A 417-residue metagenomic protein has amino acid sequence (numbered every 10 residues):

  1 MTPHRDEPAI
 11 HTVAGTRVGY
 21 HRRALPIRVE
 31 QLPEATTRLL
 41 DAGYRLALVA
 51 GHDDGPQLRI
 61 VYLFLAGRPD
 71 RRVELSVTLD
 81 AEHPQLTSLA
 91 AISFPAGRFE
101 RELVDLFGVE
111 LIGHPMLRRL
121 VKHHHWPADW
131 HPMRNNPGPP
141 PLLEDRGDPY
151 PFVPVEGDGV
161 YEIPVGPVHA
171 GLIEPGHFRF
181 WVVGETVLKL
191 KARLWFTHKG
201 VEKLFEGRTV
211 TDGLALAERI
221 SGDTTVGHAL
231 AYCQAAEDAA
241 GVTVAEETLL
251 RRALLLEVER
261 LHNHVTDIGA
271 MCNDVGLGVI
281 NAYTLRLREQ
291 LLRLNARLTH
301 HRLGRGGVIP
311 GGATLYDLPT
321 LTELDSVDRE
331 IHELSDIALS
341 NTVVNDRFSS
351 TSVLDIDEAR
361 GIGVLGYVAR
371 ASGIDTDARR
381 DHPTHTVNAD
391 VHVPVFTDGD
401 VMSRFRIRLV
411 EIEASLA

Functional and structural regions predicted by a protein language model:
M1-T186, V344-R360, A369, S415: Terminal low-complexity/charged segments
D80-F94, S221, P394-R408: Short histidine-centered catalytic/ligand-binding loop motif
Q85, A90-R119, G241-V258, H262-M271 (+1 more regions): Structured, non-membrane catalytic/scaffold regions adjacent to prosthetic-group chemistry
E100, V104, A229-E237, L255 (+4 more regions): Predominant activation on well-ordered alpha-helical scaffold segments within soluble catalytic domains
V104, G108-I112, E237-G241, N263-T266 (+5 more regions): Hydrophobic/aromatic-lined pockets within catalytic cores
L120-H124, M271, G306-T314: Short, conserved phosphate-binding/catalytic loop or strand-edge motifs used in phosphoryl-/nucleotidyl-transfer
Y161, V165-D274, Y283, A296 (+2 more regions): Active-site- and interface-proximal helix/loop "cap" or "latch" segments in soluble metabolic and energy-transducing
I280-T284, L294-A417: Intrinsically disordered, low-complexity regulatory segments
